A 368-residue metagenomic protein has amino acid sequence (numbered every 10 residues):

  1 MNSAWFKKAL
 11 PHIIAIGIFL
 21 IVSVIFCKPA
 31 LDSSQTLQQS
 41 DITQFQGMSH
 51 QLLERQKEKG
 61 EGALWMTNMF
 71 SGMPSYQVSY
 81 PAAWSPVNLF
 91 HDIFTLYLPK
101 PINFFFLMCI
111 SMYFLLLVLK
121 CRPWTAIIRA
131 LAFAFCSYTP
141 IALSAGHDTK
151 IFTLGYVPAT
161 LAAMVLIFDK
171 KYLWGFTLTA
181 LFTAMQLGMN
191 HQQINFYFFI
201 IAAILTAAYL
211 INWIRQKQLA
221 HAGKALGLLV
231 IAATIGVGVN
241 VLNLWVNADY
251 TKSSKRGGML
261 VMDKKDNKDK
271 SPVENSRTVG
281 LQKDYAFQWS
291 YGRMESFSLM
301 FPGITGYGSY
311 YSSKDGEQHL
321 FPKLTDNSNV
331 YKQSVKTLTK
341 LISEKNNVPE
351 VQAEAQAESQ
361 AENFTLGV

Functional and structural regions predicted by a protein language model:
M1-C27, K224-A233: Start-transfer (signal-anchor) and selected internal transmembrane alpha helices of multi-pass inner/ER membrane
L10-I14, H91-K100, C121-R129, G175 (+1 more regions): Membrane-interface starts of transmembrane alpha-helices
F19, C109-V118, W124-W213, A225-N247: Membrane-embedded helix bundles of polyisoprenyl
V22-M112, L131-L154, Q282-V368: Membrane-interface coil-to-helix junctions
C27, L31-Q35, K170, H191 (+4 more regions): Transmembrane helix-loop junctions in multipass membrane proteins, especially transporters and channels
Q44, P81, V157, A208 (+4 more regions): Juxtamembrane helix-loop transition sites at the ends of transmembrane segments in multi-pass membrane proteins
H221: Aromatic-residue-lined binding/catalytic grooves and analogous aromatic/hydrophobic interfacial grooves in multimeric
K224-Y291: Polar, glycine-rich mid-to-C-terminal structural blocks that act as macromolecule-binding/assembly scaffolds
